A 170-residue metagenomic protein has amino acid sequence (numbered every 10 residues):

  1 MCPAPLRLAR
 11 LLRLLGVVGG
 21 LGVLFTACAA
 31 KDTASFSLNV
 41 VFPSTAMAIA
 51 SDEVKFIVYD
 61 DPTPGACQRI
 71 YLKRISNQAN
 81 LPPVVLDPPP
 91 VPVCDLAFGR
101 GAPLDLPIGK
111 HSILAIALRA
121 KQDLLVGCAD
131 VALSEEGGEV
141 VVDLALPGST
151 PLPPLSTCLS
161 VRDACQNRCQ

Functional and structural regions predicted by a protein language model:
C2-V18: Bacterial N-terminal signal peptides that target proteins for export
L21, Y59-D61, D87, K121-Q122 (+2 more regions): Residue-level signal for mature regions of secreted extracellular proteins and peptides
F25-A27: C-terminal motif of bacterial Sec signal peptides marking the signal peptidase cleavage site
A29-K31: Bacterial signal peptide processing site
N39-A48: Short amphipathic, basic-aromatic surface patches that mediate peripheral association with negatively charged
I49-V54: Short coil-to-beta strand junction motifs in C2/discoidin
I57-E136: Tryptophan-paired
E139-Q170: Compositionally biased low-complexity segments at domain edges in trafficked proteins and select soluble regulators
